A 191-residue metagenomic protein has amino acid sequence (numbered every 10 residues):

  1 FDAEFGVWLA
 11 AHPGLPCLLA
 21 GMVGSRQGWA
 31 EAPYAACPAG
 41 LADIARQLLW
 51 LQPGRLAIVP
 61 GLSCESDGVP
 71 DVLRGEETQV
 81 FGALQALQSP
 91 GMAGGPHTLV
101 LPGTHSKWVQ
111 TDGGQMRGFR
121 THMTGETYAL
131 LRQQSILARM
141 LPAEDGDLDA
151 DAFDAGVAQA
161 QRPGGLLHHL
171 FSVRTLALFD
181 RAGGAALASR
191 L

Functional and structural regions predicted by a protein language model:
F1-L9: Short, well-ordered amphipathic alpha-helical segments that serve as non-catalytic structural scaffolds within diverse
A3, C37-L41, R46-L51, L178-R190: Short, intrinsically disordered, charge-balanced linker/junction segments flanking boundaries in proteins
G6, G24, Q88, I136 (+1 more regions): Residue-level marker of positions within ordered structural domains that often coincide with functionally constrained
W8-L73, G113: Short beta-strand-loop/turn "lid" adjacent to the catalytic site in phosphate-handling enzymes
S25, E31, A36, G118-T121 (+3 more regions): Generic structural "secondary-structure junction" signal
S63-A93, H97-T98, P102-P163: Glycine-rich phosphate-binding loop plus the immediately following alpha-helix
Q159-R190: Adenine-nucleotide phosphate-binding core of ATP-dependent small-molecule kinases
